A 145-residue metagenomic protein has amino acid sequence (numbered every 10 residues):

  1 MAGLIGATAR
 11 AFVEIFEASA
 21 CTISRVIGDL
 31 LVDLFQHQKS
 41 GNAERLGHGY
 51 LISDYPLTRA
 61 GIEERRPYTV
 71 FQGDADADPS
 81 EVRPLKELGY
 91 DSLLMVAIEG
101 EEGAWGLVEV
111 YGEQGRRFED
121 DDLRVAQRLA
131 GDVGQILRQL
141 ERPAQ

Functional and structural regions predicted by a protein language model:
M1-Q36, N42-L46, L140: Helix-loop-beta substructure at the N-terminus of cytosolic sensory domains that couple signal/ligand detection
R10, G131-G134: A specific heptad-register position in long alpha-helical coiled-coils used by two-component signaling proteins
E14-E17, E87, Q135: Solvent-exposed polar/charged
V26, N42-K86, L94: Regulatory sensory and allosteric helical modules in signal-transduction proteins and certain transcription factors
D91-G100: A short, aliphatic-rich beta-strand micro-motif
M95, G106-L107: Short glycine-/small-residue motifs
E99-A104, Y111: Core beta-strand residues in small-molecule sensory/regulatory alpha/beta domains
Y111-L129, I136-E141: Regulatory loop-to-helix N-cap segments in sensory/regulatory domains that couple ligand/signal detection
